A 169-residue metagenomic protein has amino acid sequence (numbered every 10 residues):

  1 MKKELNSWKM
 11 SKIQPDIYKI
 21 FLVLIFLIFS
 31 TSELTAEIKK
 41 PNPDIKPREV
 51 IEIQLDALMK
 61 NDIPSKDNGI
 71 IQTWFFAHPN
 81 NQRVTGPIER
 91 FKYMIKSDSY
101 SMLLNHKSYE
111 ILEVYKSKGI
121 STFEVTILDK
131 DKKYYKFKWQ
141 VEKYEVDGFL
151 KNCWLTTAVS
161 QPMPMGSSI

Functional and structural regions predicted by a protein language model:
E4-F21: Bacterial N-terminal signal peptides that target proteins for export
I20-S30: Bacterial N-terminal signal peptides
L34-I38: Boundary at the C-terminal end of the N-terminal hydrophobic targeting segment
P41-P43: TPR-adjacent "capping" and linker segments in tetratricopeptide-repeat scaffold/adaptor proteins
K46-D62, Q72, F76: Short, aromatic-enriched amphipathic alpha-helices that serve as compact interaction elements
K60-K66, D147-G148: Low-complexity, polar-biased intrinsically disordered regions enriched in Pro/Ser/Thr/Gly
P64-I120: Short solvent-exposed beta->alpha transition segments
E113-I169: Exposed beta-sheet edge and beta->alpha loop/turn motif
